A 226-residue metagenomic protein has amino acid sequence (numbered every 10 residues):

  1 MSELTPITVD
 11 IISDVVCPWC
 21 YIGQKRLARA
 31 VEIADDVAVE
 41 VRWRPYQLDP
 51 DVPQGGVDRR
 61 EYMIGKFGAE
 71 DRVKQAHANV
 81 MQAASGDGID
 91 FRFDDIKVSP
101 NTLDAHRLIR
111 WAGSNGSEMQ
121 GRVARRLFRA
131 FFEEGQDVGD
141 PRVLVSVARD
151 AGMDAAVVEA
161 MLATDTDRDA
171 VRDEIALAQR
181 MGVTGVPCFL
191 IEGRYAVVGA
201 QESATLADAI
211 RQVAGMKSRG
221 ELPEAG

Functional and structural regions predicted by a protein language model:
E3-I12, V16-D35, V39, W43 (+1 more regions): C-terminal cap of thioredoxin/glutaredoxin-like
R26-R29, Y62, N79: Residue-level detector of alpha-helical secondary structure
Y46-V57: Short, charge-patterned binding micro-sites
P53-G55, S99-D104, Q136-P141: Short acidic alpha-helix initiation/capping motifs at coil-to-helix transition points, especially at protein N-termini
G55-A69: A charged helix-plus-loop insertion that forms the helical arch/lid used to bind and gate nucleic-acid substrates
R60, H77, T102-H106, Q120 (+2 more regions): A general structural signal for well-ordered alpha-helical segments in protein cores
I64, G88-D94, A105-I109, R125-F132: Short, flexible active-site loops
D71-D104: Ordered, amphipathic secondary-structure segments that act as subunit-interaction surfaces in large macromolecular
